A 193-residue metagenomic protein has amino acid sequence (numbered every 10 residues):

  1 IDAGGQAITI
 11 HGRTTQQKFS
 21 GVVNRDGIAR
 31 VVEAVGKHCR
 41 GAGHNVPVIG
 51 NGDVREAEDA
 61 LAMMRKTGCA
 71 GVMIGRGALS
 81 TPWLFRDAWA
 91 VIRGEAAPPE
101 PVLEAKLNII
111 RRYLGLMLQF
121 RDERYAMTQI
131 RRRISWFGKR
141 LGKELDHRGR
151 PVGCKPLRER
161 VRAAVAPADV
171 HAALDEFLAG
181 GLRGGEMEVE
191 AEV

Functional and structural regions predicted by a protein language model:
I1-A7, F19, D26, R30-G50 (+1 more regions): Alpha/beta catalytic cores of nucleotide-metabolism and tRNA/nucleoside-modifying enzymes
I10-S20: Glycine-rich, proline-tolerant flexible connector loops at the mouths of alpha/beta enzymes
